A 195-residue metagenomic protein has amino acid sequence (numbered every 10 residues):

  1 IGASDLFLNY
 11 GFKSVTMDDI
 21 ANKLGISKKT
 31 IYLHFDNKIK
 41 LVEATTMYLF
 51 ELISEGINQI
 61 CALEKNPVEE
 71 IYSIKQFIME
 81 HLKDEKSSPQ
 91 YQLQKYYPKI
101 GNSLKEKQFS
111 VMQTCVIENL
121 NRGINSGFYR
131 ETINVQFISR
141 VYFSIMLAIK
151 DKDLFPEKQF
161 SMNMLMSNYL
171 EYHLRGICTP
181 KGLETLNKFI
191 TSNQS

Functional and structural regions predicted by a protein language model:
I1-S4, T114: A short, Lys/Arg-enriched amphipathic alpha-helix from helix-turn-helix/homeodomain DNA-binding modules
L6-K40, A44: Helix-turn-helix
A44, N58-E85, S139-Y142: Hydrophobic alpha-helical connector segments
T46-S54: Short, basic, alpha-helical segments at the C-terminal edge of helix-turn-helix-like DNA-binding modules
I60, P89-L93, I149, D153-P156: Secondary-structure edge/capping motif, primarily at the C-terminal ends of alpha-helices and the immediately following
V68-E69, K107, N125-V141, Q159-M164 (+1 more regions): All-alpha amphipathic helical-bundle segments outside canonical DNA-binding/catalytic cores that form hydrophobic
M79, K83-E118, I124-Y129, I133 (+1 more regions): Short secondary-structure transition hinges
E118-R122, S126, Q159-S195: C-terminal peripheral helix-coil segments that are non-catalytic and often amphipathic
